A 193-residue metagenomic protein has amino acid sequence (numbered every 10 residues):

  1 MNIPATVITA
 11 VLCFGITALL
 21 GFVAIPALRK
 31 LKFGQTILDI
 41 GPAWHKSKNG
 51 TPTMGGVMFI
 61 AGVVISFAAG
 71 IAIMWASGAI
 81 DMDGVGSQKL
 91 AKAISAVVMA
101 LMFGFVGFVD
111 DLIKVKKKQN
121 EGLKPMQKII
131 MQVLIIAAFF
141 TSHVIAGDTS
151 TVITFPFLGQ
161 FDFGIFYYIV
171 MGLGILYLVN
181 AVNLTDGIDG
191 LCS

Functional and structural regions predicted by a protein language model:
M1-S193: "…together with the soluble PPM/PP2C metallo-phosphatase catalytic core" -> "…together with the soluble PPM/PP2C
